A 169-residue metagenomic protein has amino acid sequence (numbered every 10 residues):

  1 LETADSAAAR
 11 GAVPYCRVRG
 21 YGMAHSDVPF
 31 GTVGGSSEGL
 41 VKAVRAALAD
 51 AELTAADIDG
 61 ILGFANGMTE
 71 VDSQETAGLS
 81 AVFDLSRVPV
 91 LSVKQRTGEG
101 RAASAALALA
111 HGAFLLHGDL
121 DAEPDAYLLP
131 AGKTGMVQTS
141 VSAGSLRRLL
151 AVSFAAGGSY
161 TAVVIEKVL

Functional and structural regions predicted by a protein language model:
L1-A51, D59-G60, V168-L169: Condensing-enzyme catalytic core mediating Claisen C-C bond formation in acyl metabolism
L1-A7, V93, A102-L169: Conserved beta-strand-centric core segments of catalytic alpha/beta enzyme folds
V13, G35-A43, L53-A56, E70 (+4 more regions): Conserved active-site and cofactor/substrate-binding residues in soluble primary-metabolism enzymes
P14, S73-V90, S159: Acidic-glycine-rich active-site phosphate/pyrophosphate-binding loop
R17-V18, V90, L149: Conserved beta-strand scaffold positions in the cores of enzyme catalytic domains, especially in NTP/NDP-utilizing
Y21-G35, G63-S73, R87-G135: Acyl-CoA/ACP chain-elongation machinery
T54-G60, S86-R87: Short acidic capping loops at alpha-helix termini that bridge into adjacent secondary structure
I61-F64, A151-V152: Short glycine-rich or small-residue beta-strand-to-loop segments that form or flank ligand, phosphate, metal/Fe-S
